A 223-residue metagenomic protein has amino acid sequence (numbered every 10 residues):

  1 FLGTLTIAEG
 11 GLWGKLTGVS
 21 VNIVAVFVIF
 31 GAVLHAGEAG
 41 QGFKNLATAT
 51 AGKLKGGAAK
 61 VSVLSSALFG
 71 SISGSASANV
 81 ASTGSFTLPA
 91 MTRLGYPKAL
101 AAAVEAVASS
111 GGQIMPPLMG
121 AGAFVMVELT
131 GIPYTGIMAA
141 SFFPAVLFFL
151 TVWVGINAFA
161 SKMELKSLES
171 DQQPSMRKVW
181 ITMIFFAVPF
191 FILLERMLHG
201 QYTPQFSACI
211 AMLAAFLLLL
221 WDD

Functional and structural regions predicted by a protein language model:
F1-I29, N45-L46, F191-R196, Q201-D223: Hydrophobic transmembrane alpha-helices of multi-pass solute/ion transporters
V24-G56: Carboxylate/His-rich catalytic cores and anion/metal-binding grooves
F30-A36, S65-N79, A108-I114, P144 (+2 more regions): Helix-loop-helix module between adjacent transmembrane segments
K44-G112, G122-V125, G131: Hydrophobic transmembrane alpha-helices that form the pore/transport pathway of multi-pass ion and small-solute
G57-K60, Q113-M119, I181-F190: Short hydrophobic alpha-helical membrane-embedded segments
V127-F143: Helix-coil boundary and interhelical linker segments in multi-pass alpha-helical membrane proteins
A139-D223: Long, contiguous bundles of hydrophobic transmembrane helices that form the permeation core of multi-pass
